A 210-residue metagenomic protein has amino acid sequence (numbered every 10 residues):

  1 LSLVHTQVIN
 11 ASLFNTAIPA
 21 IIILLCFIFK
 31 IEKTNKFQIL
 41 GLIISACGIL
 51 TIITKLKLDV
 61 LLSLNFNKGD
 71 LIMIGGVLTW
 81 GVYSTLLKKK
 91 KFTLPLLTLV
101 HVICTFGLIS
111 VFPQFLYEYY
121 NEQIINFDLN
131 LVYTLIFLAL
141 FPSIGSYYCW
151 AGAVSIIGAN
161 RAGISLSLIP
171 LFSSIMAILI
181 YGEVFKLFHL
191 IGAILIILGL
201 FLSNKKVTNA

Functional and structural regions predicted by a protein language model:
L1-H5, L24-L25, T51, L71-L86 (+3 more regions): Hydrophobic alpha-helical transmembrane segments of multi-pass membrane transport proteins, especially secondary
S2, I28-K30, T34, K90 (+5 more regions): Hydrophobic/aromatic residues within transmembrane alpha-helices of multi-pass small-molecule transporters
Q7-N10, V82-F106, N121-I124: Juxtamembrane helix-loop-helix junctions in multi-pass membrane proteins
I9-S12, T16, H101, C149 (+1 more regions): Conserved glycine-rich helix-kink/hinge and helix-boundary motifs of the Major Facilitator Superfamily
A17, I39-A46, L71, G75 (+4 more regions): Hydrophobic residues within alpha-helical transmembrane segments of multi-pass solute transporters/permease subunits
T34-A46, L94-V102, G158: Cytoplasmic-side transmembrane-helix entry/capping segments in multi-pass membrane proteins
T34-L56, V111, S167, M176 (+1 more regions): Hydrophobic transmembrane alpha-helices of multi-pass small-molecule transport proteins
D59-F66, Q123-D128: Helix-boundary and loop/linker segments of multi-pass membrane transporters
